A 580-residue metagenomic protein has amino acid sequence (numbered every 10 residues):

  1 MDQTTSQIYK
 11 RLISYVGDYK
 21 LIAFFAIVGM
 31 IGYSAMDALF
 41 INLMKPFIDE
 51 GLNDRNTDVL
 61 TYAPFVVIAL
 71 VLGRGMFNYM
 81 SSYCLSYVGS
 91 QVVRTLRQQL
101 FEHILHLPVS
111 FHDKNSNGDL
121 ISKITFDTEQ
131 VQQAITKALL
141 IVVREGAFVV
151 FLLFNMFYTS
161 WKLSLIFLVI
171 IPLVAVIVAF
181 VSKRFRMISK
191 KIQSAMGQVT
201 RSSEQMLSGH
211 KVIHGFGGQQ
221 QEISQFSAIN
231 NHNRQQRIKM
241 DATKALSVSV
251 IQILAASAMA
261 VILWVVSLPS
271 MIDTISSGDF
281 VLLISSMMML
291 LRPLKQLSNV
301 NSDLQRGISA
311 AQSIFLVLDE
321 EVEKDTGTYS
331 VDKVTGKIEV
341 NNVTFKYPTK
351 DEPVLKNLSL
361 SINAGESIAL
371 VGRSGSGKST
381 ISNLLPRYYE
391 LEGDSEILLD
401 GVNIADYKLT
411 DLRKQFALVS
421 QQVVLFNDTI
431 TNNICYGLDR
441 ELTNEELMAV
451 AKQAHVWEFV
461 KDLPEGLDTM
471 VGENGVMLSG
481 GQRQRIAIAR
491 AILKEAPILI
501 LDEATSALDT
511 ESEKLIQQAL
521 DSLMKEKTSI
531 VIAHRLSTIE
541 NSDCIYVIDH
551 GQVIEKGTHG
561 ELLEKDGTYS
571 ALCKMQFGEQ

Functional and structural regions predicted by a protein language model:
M1-D37, L52-V66, S81-L85, G89 (+12 more regions): Membrane-integrated ABC transporters
D2-T5, V28-G29, Y33-D49, L70-N117 (+12 more regions): Juxtamembrane helix-loop junctions of ABC transporter transmembrane domains
K10-I13, L21-N42, P46, A63-V67 (+6 more regions): Alpha-helical segments in transporter systems
I13, D18-K20, V109-S110, F126-I135 (+10 more regions): An intracellular "coupling" helix at the cytosolic face of ABC transporter transmembrane type-1 domains
D18, I22-G32, F65-G73, K137-K191 (+2 more regions): Transmembrane helices of ABC transporter permease
N53-D58, N155-V169, T243-Q312, V317-L318: Helix-loop-helix
I104, F226, I314, V340-N342: Conserved catalytic Walker-motif region of ABC-type ATPase nucleotide-binding domains
T326, D332-Q580: ABC-type nucleotide-binding domain
